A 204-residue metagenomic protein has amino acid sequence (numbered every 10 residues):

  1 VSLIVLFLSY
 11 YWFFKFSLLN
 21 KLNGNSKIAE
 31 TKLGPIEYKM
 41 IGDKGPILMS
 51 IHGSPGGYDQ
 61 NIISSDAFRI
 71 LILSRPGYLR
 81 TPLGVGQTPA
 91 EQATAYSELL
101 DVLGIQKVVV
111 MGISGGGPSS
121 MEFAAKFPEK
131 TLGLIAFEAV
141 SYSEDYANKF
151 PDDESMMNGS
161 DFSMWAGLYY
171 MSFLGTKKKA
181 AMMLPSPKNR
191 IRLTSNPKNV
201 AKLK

Functional and structural regions predicted by a protein language model:
V1-I28: An N-terminal hydrophobic leader/cap segment in hydrolases
T31-I41: A short loop-to-beta-strand scaffold at the N-terminal edge of the catalytic core in hydrolase folds
M40-R80: Conserved HGGG/HGGXW glycine-rich cap/lid loop of the alpha/beta-hydrolase fold
D43-G45, D101-K107, E129: Active-site acidic short loop of glycosyltransferases
Y78-G84, K179, M183: Serine-hydrolase catalytic machinery in alpha/beta-hydrolase-like enzymes
E91-V109: Conserved acidic catalytic loop of the alpha/beta-hydrolase fold
Q106-K149: Conserved hydrolase catalytic core segment
E154-K204: Alpha/beta-hydrolase
